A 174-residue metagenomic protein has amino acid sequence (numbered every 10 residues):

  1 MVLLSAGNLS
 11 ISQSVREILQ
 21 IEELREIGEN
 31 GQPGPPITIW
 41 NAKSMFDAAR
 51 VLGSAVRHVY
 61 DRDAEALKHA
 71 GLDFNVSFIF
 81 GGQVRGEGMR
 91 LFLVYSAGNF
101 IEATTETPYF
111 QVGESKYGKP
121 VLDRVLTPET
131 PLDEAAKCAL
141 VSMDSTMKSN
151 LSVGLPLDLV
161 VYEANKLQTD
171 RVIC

Functional and structural regions predicted by a protein language model:
M1-C174: N-terminal nucleophile
